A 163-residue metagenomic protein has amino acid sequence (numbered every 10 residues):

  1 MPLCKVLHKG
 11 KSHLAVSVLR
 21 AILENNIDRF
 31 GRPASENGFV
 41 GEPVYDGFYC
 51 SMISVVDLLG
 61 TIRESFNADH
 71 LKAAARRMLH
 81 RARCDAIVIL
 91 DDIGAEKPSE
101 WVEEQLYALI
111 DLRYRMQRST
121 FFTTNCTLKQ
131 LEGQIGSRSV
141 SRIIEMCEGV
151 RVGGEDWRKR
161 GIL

Functional and structural regions predicted by a protein language model:
M1, A34-N37, D156-L163: AAA+ P-loop ATPase motor domain of ring mechanoenzymes
M1-V16: Walker A/P-loop nucleotide-binding motif
V6, L23-C84: Short glycine-rich substrate-engagement loop in P-loop NTPases that contacts/grips substrate
S17, A21: Active-site signature of alpha/beta-hydrolase-fold catalytic machinery across serine- and Asp/Cys-nucleophile hydrolases
E24, D28, L58-G60, S65-F66 (+3 more regions): Replace "adjacent to P-loop NTPase cores in ATP/GTP-dependent enzymes" with "adjacent to NTP-binding cores
I87: Walker B motif beta-strand of ABC-family P-loop ATPases
